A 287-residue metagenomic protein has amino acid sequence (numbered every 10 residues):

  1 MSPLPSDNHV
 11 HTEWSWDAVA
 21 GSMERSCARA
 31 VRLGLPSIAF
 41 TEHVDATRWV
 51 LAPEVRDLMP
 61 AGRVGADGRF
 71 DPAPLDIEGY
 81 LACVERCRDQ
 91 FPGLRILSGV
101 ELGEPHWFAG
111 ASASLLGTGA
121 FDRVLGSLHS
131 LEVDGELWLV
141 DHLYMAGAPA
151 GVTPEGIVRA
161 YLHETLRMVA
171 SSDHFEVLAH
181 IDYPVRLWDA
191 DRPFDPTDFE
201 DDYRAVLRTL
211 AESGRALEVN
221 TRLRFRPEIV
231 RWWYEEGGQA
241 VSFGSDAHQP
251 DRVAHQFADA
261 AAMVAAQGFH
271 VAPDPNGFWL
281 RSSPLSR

Functional and structural regions predicted by a protein language model:
M1-H106, P184-D189, P193-T197, A205-V206 (+3 more regions): An N-terminally biased module of ancient metal coordination in phosphate/nucleic-acid-related enzymes
M1-T12, D191-R287: Charged catalytic cores and adjacent phosphate/nucleic-acid-binding surfaces used for phosphate/nucleic-acid chemistry
W14, L102, T118-A120, G126-G237: Domain-core and long-helix interface of multi-subunit machines
V19-R29, H106-L115, A160-A170: Short, acidic/polar
I38-F40, V124, L178, L217 (+2 more regions): Hydrophobic residues within beta-strands of alpha/beta enzymes
V50-L51, W107-A111, D134-L139: Short, conserved acidic/polar surface loops in the N-terminal third of protein domains
F91-R95, A120, G238-Q239, F269: A short helix-to-beta-strand connector/capping loop
S114, V140-D141, L285-R287: Short, surface-exposed amphipathic charged segments that create phosphate/polyanion-binding patches used for binding
